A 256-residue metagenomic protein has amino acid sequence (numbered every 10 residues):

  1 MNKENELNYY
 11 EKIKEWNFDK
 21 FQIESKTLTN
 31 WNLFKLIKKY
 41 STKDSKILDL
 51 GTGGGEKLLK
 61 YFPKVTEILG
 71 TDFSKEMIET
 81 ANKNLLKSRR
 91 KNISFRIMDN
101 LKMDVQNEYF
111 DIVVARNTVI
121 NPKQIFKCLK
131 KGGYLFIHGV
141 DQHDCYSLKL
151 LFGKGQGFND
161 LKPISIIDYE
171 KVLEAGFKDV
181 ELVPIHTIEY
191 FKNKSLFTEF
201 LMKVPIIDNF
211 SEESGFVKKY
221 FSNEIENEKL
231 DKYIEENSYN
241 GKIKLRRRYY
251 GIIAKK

Functional and structural regions predicted by a protein language model:
M1-S41: Conserved class I S-adenosyl-L-methionine
L48-D49, G53-K102: Class I SAM-dependent methyltransferase SAM/SAH-binding core
L101-I112: A short acidic, Gly/Pro-enriched loop at the edge of an enzyme's catalytic core that lines a small-molecule cofactor
D111-Q124, G139-D141: A short SAM/SAH-binding and catalytic strip from SAM-dependent methyltransferases
P122-F136: A short glycine-rich, Lys/Arg-flanked "PGG" loop and its adjoining helix->strand segment in the class I
Y134-P163: Conserved class I S-adenosyl-L-methionine
L161-G176: Short alpha-helix
E181-K256: Conserved Class I S-adenosyl-L-methionine
